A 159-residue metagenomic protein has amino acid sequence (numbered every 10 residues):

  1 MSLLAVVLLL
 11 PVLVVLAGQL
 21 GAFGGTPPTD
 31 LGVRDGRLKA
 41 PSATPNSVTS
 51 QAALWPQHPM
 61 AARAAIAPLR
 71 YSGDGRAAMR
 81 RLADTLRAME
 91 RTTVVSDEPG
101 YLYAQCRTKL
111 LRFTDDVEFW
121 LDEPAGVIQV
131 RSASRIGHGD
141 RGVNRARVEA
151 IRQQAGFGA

Functional and structural regions predicted by a protein language model:
L3-L4, L13-A159: Ser/Thr-rich, low-complexity intrinsically disordered terminal regions
L10: Contiguous mid-protein beta-loop-alpha structural module that forms a pocket-lining wall or clamp of enzyme active
